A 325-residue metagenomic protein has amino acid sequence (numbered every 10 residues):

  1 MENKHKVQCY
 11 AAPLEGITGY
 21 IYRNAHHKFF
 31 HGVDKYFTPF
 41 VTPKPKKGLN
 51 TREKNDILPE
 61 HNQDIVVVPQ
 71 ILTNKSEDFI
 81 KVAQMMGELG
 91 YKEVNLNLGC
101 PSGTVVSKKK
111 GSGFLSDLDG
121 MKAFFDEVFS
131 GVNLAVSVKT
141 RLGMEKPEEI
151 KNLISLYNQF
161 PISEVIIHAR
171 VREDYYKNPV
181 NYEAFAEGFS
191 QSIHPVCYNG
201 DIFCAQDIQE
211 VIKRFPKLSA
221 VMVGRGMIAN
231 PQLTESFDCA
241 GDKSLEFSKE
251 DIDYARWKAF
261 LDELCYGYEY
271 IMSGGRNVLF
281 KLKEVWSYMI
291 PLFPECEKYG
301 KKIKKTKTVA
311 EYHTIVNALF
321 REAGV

Functional and structural regions predicted by a protein language model:
M1, H5, C9-Y10, I21 (+6 more regions): Alpha/beta catalytic cores of nucleotide-metabolism and tRNA/nucleoside-modifying enzymes
E2, L14-M85: Glycine-rich, positively charged N-terminal anion/phosphate-binding segment
H5-Q8, K44-V66, C100, T104-K108 (+2 more regions): N-terminal small/glycine-rich loop or linker at the start of catalytic domains across soluble metabolic enzymes
C9-A12, Y36-T38, V67-I71, V94 (+4 more regions): Hydrophobic faces of well-ordered beta-strands that scaffold small-molecule active sites in alpha/beta enzyme cores
L14-G16, V41-P43, L72-N74, G99-P101 (+4 more regions): Active-site beta-loop-alpha junctions enriched in small/polar residues
A25-H31, I80-V94, L98-K108, D119-H194: Alpha/beta enzyme core
P45-G48, Y175, N230-S236: Short, charged, surface-exposed secondary-structure boundary motifs
K109-L115: Short glycine-enriched, charge-decorated loop/helix-capping segments at active-site entrances that position
